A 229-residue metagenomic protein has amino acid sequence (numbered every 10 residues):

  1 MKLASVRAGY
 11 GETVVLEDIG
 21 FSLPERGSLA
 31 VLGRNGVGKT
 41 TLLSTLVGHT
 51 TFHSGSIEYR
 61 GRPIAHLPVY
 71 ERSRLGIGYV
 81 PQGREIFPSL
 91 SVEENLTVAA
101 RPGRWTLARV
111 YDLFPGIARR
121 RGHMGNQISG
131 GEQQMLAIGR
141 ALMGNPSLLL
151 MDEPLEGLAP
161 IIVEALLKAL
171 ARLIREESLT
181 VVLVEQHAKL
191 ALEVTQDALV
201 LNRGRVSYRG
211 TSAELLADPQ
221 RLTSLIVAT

Functional and structural regions predicted by a protein language model:
M1-T229: Glycine-rich phosphate-binding loops of nucleotide-dependent enzymes
